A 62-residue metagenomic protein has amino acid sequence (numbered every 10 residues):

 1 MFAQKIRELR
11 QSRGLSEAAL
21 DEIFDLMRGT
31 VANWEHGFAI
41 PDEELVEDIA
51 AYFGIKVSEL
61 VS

Functional and structural regions predicted by a protein language model:
M1-F2, L26-G29, L45: Compositionally biased, low-complexity segments enriched in small residues
M1-S12: A short, Lys/Arg-rich alpha-helix, primarily the initiator
R7, A18, E47: Residues within the helices of the helix-turn-helix
R10, D21, A50: The alpha-helix within a helix-turn-helix
G14-N33: Short alpha-helical DNA-recognition segment
D25, E44-E59: DNA major-groove recognition helix of helix-turn-helix/homeodomain DNA-binding modules
